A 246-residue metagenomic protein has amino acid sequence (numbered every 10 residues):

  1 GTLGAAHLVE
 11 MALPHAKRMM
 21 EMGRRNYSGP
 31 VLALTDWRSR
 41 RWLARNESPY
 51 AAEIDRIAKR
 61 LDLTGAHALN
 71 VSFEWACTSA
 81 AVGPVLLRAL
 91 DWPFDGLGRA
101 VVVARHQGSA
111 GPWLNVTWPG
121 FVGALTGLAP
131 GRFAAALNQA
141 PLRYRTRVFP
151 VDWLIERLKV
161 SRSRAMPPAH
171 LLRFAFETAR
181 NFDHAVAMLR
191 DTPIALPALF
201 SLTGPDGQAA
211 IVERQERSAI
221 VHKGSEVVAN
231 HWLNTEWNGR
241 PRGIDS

Functional and structural regions predicted by a protein language model:
G1-L63, V85, A89-S246: C-terminal, well-structured catalytic/ligand-binding subdomain of enzymes
T64-A80: Short, glycine/charge-rich beta-strand/loop segments that flank catalytic centers and engage negatively charged groups
